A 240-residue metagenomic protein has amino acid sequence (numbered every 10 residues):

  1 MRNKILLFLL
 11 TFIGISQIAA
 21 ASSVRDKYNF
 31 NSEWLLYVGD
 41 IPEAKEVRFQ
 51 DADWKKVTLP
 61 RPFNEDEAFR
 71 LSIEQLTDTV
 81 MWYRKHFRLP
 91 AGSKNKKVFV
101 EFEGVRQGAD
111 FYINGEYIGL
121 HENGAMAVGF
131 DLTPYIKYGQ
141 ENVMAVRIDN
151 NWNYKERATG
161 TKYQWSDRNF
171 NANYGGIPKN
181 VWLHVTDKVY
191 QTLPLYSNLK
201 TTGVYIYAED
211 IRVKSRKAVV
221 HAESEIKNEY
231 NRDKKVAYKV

Functional and structural regions predicted by a protein language model:
M1-V24: Bacterial Sec-dependent N-terminal signal peptides
S22-R61: Mature N-terminal segment immediately following signal peptide/propeptide cleavage in secreted/periplasmic
D26-F30, D40, D78-K200, E229-Y230: Accessory beta-strand-rich segments of carbohydrate-active enzymes
R61-Q75: Surface-exposed, low-complexity/disordered Ser/Thr/Gly/Pro/Asn-rich loops and linkers
E67, L195-I206: Short, solvent-exposed loop/edge segments of extracellular or virion-exposed proteins
Q75-V80, S215-K217: Short, glycine/small-residue-enriched coil/turn segments at secondary-structure junctions
I113, S215-V240: Beta-strand-rich binding/interaction modules
I206-A218: Short, solvent-exposed loop/linker segments at the N-terminal edge of repeated beta-sheet extracellular domains
